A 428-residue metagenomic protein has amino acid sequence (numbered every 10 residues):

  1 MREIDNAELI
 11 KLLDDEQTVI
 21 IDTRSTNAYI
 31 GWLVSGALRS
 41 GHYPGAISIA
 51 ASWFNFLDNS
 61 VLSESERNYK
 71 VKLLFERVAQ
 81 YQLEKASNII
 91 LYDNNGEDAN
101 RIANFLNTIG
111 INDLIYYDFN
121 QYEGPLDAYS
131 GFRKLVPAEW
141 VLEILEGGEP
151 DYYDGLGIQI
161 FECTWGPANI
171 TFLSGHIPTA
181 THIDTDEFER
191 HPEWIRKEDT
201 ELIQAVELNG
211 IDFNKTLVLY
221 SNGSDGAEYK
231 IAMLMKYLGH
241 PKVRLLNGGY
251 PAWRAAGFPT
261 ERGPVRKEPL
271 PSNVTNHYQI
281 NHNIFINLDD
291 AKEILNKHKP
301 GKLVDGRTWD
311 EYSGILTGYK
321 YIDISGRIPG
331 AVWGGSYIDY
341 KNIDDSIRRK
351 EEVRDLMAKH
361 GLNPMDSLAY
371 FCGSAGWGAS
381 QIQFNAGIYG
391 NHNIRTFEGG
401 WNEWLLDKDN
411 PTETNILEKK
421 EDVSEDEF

Functional and structural regions predicted by a protein language model:
M1-F428: Cytosolic catalytic domains that perform sulfur/thiol-centered chemistry
